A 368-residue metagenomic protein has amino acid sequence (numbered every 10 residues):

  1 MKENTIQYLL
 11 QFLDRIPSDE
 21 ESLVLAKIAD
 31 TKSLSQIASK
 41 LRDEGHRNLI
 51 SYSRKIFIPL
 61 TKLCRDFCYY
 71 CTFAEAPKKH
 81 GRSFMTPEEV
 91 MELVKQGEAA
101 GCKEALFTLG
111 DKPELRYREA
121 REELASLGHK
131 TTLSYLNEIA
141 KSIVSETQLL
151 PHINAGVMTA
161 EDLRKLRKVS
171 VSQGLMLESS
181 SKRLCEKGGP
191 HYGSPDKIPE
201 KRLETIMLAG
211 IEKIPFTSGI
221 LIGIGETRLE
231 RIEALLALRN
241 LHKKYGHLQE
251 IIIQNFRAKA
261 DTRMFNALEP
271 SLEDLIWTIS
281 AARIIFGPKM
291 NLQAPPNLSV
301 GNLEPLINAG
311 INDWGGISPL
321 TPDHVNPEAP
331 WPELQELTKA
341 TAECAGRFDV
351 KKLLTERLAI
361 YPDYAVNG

Functional and structural regions predicted by a protein language model:
M1-I28, K32, G45, M91 (+4 more regions): Auxiliary Fe-S-binding modules of radical SAM enzymes
E44, I50-E89, P113-E114: Canonical Radical SAM [4Fe-4S] cluster-binding loop centered on the CxxxCxxC motif and its immediate flanking residues
S51-I56, A105-F107, P151-I153, Q173-L175 (+5 more regions): Hydrophobic faces of well-ordered beta-strands that scaffold small-molecule active sites in alpha/beta enzyme cores
R54-I56, K78, T108-G128, R257-R263 (+2 more regions): Glycine-rich, proline-tolerant flexible connector loops at the mouths of alpha/beta enzymes
I56-I58, D111-P113, A155-T159, S179-S181 (+5 more regions): Active-site-proximal loop/turn and secondary-structure-junction residues that shape catalytic pockets, frequently
P77-K243: Conserved Radical SAM active-site core
